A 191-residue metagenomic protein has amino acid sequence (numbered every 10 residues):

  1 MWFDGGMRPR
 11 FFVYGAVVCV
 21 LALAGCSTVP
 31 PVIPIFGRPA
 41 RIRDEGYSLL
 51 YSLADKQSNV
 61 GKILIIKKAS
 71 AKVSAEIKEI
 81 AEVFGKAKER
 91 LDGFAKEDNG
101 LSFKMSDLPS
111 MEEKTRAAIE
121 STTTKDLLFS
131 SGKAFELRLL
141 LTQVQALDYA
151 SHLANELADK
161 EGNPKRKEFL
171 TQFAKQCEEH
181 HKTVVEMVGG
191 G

Functional and structural regions predicted by a protein language model:
M1-C26: Sec-dependent bacterial lipoprotein signal peptides
C26-G191: His/Met- and acidic-residue-enriched segments that coordinate or traffic transition-metal cofactors and support
